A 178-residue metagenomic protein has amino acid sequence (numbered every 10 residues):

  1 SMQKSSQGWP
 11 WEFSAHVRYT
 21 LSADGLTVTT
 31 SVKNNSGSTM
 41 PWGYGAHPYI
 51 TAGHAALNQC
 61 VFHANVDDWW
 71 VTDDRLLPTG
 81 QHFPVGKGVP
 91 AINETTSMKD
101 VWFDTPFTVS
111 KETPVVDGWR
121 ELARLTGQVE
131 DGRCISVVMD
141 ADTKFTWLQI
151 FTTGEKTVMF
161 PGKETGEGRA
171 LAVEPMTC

Functional and structural regions predicted by a protein language model:
S1-A23: Extended, loop-rich substrate-binding clefts of extracytoplasmic carbohydrate-active enzymes
Q7-W11, G37-G43, T72-R75, W147-I150: A short, polar/proline- and glycine-enriched secondary-structure boundary/capping micro-motif
A15-V17, V28, Y44-A46, A123 (+1 more regions): Hydrophobic residues positioned within well-ordered beta-strands of beta-sheet architectures
R18-T20, T29-K33, Y49, T126 (+1 more regions): Residue-level recognition of well-ordered beta-strand positions that form the cores of beta-sheet-rich folds across
T20-G25, G53-N58, E164-E167: A short, structured loop/turn motif at beta-sheet edges
T27-V61, I150-T152: Acidic (Asp/Glu-rich), glycine- and aromatic
Y49, A56-K144: Active-site/ligand-binding surface loops and adjacent short beta/alpha elements that line catalytic pockets across
R133-C178: Active-site pocket scaffolds in enzymes
